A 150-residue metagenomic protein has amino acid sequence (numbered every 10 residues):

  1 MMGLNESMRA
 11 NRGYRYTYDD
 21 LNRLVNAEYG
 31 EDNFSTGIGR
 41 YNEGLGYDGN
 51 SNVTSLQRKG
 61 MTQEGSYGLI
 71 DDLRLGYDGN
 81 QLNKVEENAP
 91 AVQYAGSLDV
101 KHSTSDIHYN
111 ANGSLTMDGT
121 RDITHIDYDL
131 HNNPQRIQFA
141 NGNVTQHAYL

Functional and structural regions predicted by a protein language model:
M1-L150: Acidic/glycine-rich beta-solenoid
